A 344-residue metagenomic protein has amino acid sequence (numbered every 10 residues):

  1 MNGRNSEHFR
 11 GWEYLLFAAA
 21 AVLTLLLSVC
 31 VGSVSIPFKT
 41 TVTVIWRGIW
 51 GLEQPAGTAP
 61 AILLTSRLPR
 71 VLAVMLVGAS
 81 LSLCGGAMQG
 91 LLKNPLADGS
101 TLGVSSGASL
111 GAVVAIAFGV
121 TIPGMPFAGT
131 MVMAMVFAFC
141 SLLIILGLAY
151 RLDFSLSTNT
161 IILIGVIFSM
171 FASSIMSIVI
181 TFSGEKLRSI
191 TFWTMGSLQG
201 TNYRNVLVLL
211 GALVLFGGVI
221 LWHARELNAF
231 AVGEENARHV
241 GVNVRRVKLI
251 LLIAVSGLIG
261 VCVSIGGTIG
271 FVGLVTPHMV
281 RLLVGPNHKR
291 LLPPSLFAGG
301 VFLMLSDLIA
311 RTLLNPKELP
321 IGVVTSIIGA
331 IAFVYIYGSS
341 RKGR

Functional and structural regions predicted by a protein language model:
M1-R344: Alpha-helical transmembrane segments in inner-membrane proteins
